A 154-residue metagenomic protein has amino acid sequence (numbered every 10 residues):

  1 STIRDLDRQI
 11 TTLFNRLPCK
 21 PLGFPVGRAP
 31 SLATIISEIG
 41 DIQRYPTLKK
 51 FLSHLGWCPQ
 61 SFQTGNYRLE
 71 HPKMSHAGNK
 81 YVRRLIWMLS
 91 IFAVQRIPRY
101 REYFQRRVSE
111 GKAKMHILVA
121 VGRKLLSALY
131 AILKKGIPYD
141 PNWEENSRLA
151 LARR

Functional and structural regions predicted by a protein language model:
S1-R154: A detector of single, family-specific signature residues that are central to catalytic or substrate-handling motifs
